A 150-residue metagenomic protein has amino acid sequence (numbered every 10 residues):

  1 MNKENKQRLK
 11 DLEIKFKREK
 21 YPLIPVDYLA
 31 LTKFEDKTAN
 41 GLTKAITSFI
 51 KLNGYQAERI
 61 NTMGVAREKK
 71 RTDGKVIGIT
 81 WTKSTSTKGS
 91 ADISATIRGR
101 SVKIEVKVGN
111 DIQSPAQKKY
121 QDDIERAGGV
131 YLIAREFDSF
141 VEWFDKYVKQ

Functional and structural regions predicted by a protein language model:
M1-Q150: Catalytic phosphate/metal-binding cores of nucleic-acid and nucleotide-processing enzymes, i.e., regions that mediate
